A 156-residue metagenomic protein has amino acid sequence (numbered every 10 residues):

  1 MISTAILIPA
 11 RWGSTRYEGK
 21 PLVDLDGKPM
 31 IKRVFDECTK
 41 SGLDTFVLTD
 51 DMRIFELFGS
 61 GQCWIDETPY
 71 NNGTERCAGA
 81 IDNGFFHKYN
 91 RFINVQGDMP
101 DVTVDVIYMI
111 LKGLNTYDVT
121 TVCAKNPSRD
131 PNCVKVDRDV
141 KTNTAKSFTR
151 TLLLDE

Functional and structural regions predicted by a protein language model:
M1-E18: N-terminal nucleotide-binding beta1-loop-alpha1 segment
S3, L43-F46, D118: Residues at the starts of beta-strands that form the adenosine-phosphate
I8, L48-D50: Conserved sequence signature across two-component system core domains
P9, N94-Q96, V122-K125: Short beta-strand segments
K20-L25, C63-W64: Short glycine-enriched, charge-decorated loop/helix-capping segments at active-site entrances that position
P29-V47, E56-G59: A short, N-terminal amphipathic alpha-helix
M52-V95, M99-M109: Short phosphate-binding loop-to-helix
V102-E156: Conserved core of the sugar-phosphate nucleotidyltransferase
